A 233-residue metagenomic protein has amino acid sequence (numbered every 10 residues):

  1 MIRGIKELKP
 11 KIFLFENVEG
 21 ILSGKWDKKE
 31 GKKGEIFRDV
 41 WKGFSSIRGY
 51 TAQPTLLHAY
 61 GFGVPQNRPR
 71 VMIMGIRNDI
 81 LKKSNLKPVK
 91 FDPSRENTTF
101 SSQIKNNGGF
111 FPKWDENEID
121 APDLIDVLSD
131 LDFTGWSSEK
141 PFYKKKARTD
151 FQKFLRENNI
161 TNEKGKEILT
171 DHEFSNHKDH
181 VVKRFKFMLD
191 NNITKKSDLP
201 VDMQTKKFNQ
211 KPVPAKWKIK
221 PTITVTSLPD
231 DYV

Functional and structural regions predicted by a protein language model:
I2-K207, K211: Class I S-adenosyl-L-methionine
K211-V233: A glycine-rich dinucleotide-binding beta-alpha-beta segment and adjacent secondary-structure elements that constitute
